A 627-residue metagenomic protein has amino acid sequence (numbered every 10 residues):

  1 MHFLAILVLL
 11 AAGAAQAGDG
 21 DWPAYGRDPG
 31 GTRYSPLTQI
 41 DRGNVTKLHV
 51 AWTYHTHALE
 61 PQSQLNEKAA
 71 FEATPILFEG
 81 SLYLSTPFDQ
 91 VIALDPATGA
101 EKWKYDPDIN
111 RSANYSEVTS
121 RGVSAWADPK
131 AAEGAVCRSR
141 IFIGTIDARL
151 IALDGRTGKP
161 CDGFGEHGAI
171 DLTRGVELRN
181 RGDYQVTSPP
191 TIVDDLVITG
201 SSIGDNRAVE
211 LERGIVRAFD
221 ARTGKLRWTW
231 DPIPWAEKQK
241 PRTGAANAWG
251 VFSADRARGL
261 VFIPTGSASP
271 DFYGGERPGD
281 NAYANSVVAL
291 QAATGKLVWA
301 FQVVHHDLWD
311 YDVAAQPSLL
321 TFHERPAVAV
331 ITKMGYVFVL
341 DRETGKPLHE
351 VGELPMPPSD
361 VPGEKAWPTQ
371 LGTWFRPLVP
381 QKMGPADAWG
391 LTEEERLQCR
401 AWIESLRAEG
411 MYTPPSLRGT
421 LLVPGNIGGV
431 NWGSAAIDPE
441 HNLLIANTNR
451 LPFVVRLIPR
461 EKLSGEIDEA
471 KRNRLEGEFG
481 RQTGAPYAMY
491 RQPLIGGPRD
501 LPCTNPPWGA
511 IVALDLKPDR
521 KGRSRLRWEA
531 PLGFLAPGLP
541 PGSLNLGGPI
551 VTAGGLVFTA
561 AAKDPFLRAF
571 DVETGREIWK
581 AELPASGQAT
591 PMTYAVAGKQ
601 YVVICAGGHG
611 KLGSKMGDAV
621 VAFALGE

Functional and structural regions predicted by a protein language model:
H2-G13: Bacterial N-terminal signal peptides
G13-Q16, F164: N-terminal, intrinsically disordered, basic low-complexity segments enriched in Arg/Pro/Ser/Thr
A17-L59, T74-L77, V512: Mature N-terminal segment immediately following signal peptide/propeptide cleavage in secreted/periplasmic
W22-G26, E67-F88, Y115-R149, G182-A208 (+11 more regions): Repeat-blade elements of multi-bladed beta-propeller folds
P29-P36, A58-S63, I92, D271-F272 (+1 more regions): Short, solvent-exposed loop/turn elements at domain surfaces
T46-L59, V91-A113, A127-A132, L150-R181 (+10 more regions): Extracytoplasmic/lumenal domain signature
F375-R400: N-terminal leader/propeptide and maturation segments of large enzyme subunits in energy/redox metabolism and hydrolases
G428: Hard-cation-handling environments
